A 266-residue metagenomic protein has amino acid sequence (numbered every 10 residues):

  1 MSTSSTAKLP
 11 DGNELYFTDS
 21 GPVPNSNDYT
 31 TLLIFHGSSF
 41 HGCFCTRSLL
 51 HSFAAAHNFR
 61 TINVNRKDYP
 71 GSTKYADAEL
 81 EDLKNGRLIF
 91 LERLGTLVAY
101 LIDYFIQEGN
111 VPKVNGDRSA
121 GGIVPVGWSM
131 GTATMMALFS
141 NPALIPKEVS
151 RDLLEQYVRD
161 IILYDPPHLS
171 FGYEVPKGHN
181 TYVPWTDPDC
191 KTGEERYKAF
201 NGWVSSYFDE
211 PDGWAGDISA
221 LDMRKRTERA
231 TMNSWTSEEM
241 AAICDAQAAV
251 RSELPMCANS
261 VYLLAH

Functional and structural regions predicted by a protein language model:
M1-A7: A domain-start/cap signature at the N-terminus of enzymes
L9-P24, T30-T31, Y100-Y104: A short loop-to-beta-strand scaffold at the N-terminal edge of the catalytic core in hydrolase folds
P22-Y75: Conserved HGGG/HGGXW glycine-rich cap/lid loop of the alpha/beta-hydrolase fold
T46-R47, T73-D77, A137, G172-K177: Short aromatic-enriched loop/helix-cap "lid" or pocket-rim segments at secondary-structure transitions that line
D68-I89: Cap/lid segment of the alpha/beta-hydrolase catalytic domain
I89-G121, P142: Conserved acidic catalytic loop of the alpha/beta-hydrolase fold
R118-V175: Conserved hydrolase catalytic core segment
F171-H266: Alpha/beta-hydrolase
